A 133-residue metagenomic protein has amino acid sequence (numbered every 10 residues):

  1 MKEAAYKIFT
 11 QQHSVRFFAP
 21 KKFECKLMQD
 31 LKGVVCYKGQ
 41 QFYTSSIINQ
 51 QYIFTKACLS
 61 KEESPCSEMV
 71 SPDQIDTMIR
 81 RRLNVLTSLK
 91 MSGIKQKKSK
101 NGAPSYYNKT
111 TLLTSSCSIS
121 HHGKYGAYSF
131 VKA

Functional and structural regions predicted by a protein language model:
M1-A133: Core catalytic alpha/beta fold that binds nucleotide/phospho-ligands
